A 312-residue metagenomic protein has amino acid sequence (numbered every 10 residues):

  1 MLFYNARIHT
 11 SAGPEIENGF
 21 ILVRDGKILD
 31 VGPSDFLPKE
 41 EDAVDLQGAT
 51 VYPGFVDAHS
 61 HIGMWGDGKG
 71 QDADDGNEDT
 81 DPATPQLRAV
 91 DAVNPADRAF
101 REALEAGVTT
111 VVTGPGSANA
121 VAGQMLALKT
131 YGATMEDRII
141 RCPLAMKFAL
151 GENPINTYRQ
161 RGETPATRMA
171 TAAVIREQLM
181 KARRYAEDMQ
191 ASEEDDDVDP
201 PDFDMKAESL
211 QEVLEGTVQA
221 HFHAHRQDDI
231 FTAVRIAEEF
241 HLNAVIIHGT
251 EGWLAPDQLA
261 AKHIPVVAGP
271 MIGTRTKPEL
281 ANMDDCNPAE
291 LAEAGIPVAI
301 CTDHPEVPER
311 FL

Functional and structural regions predicted by a protein language model:
A6, I21, G26, G48 (+5 more regions): Divalent metal-coordination and catalytic microenvironments
I8, A12-Y52, K69: Histidine-rich, glycine-flanked metal-binding segment
A49-P115, N119-L126: Metal-associated gating/positioning segment near the N- to mid-region
V56-A58, V111, M146, A220-F222 (+3 more regions): Hydrophobic faces of well-ordered beta-strands that scaffold small-molecule active sites in alpha/beta enzyme cores
D67-G68, D74-T80, T84-L87, Q219 (+2 more regions): His/Asp/Glu-enriched, well-ordered alpha-helical/loop segment that forms or immediately abuts the divalent-metal
A99, L104-A244: Polyanionic/metal-chelating signatures
D202-F203, F222-R226, I247-T250, T276-D284: A general structural motif
E251-A261: Active-site-adjacent beta->alpha loops and helix N-cap segments on the catalytic face of soluble alpha/beta enzymes
